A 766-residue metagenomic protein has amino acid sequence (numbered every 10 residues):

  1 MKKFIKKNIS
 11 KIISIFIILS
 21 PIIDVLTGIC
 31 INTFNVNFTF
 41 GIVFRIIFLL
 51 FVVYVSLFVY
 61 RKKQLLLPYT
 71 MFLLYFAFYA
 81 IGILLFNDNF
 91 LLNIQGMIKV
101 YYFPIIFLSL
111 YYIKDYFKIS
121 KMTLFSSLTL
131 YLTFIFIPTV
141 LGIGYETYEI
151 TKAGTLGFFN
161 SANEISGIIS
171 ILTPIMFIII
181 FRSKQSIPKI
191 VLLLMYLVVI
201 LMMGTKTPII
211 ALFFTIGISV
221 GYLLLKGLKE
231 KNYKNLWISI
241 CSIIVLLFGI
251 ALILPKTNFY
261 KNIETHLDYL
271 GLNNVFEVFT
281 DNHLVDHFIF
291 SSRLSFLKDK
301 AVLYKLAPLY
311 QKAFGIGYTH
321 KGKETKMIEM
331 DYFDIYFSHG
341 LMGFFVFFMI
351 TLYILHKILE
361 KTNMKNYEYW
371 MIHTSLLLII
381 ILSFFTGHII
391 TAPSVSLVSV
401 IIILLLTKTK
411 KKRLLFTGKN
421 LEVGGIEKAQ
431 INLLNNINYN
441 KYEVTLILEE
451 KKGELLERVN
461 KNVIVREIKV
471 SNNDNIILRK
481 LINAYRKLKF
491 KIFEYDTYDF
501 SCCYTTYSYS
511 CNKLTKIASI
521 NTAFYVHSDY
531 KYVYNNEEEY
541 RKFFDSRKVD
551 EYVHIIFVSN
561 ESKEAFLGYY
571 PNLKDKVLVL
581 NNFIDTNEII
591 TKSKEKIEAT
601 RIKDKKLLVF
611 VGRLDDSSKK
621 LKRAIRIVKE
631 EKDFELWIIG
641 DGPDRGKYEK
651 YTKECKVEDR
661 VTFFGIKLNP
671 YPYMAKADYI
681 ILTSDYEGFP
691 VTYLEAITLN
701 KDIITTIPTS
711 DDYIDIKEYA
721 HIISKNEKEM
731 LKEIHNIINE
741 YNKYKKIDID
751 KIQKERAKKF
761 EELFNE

Functional and structural regions predicted by a protein language model:
M1-F58, Y75-F86, P138, I381: N-terminal signal-anchor transmembrane segment
R45-F48, Y69-A80, N89-Y112, M122: Aromatic-anchored transmembrane helix interface
K121-E146, N160-L225: Alpha-helical transmembrane segments of multi-pass inner-membrane proteins
L156, L284-H339: Long extracytoplasmic/lumenal interhelical loops at the membrane interface of multi-pass membrane proteins
S186, L225-L228, N232-Y233, S338-I380: Hydrophobic transmembrane alpha-helices and their immediate junctions
M202, L223-D281, L306-A307: A membrane-periplasm/extracellular boundary helix in multi-pass inner-membrane enzymes that assemble envelope glycans
M371-I380, H388-K410: Transmembrane alpha-helices of multi-pass inner-membrane enzymes
I666, D685: Aromatic "clamp/platform" in nucleotide-sugar-dependent glycosyltransferases that forms part of the donor/acceptor
